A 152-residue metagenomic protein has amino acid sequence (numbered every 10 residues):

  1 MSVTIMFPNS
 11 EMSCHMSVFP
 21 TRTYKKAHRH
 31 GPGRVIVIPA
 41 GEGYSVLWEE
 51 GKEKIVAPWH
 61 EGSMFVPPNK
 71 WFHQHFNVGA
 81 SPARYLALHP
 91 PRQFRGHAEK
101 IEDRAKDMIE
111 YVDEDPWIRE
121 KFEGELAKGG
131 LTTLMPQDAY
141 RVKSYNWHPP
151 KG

Functional and structural regions predicted by a protein language model:
M1-K26, G33: A short glycine-rich, His/Asp/Glu-containing loop-to-beta-strand
M16-T21, R29-E49, H89: Short, conserved beta-strand element in jelly-roll/cupin
Y24-K25, M64-F65, K70-H75: Histidine-centered metal-chelating micro-motifs
K26-H28, G33-I38, V56-A57, M64-F65: His/acidic/aromatic-lined binding-pocket segments of jelly-roll/cupin-type domains and related regulatory beta-sandwich
E42-Y44, F72, P82: Structural motif
E49-N69: Short acidic-glycine-tyrosine-enriched beta hairpin
F76-G152: Double-stranded beta-helix
